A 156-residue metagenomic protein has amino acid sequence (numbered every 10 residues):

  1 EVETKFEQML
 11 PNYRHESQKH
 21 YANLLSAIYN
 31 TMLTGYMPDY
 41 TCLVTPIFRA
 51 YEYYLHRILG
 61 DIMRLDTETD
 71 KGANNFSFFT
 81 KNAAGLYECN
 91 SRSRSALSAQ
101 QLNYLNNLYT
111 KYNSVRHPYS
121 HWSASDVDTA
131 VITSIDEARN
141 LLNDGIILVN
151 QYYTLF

Functional and structural regions predicted by a protein language model:
E1, Y13, V44, F48 (+5 more regions): Intrinsic-disorder-associated interaction segments
E1-C42, T154: Charged alpha-helical initiation segments
V2-M9, N23, I58, I62 (+4 more regions): Charge-rich, solvent-exposed alpha-helical interaction surfaces
A22-Y29, R49, Y53, T110-H117: Generic structural signal for well-ordered, non-membrane alpha-helices
M32-Y36, L59, M63, A124 (+1 more regions): Short, flexible helix-adjacent loops and helix caps
M37-M63: Short, hydrophobic, well-ordered secondary-structure elements
I58-N106, S114: Flexible secondary-structure boundary motifs
S98-F156: Charge-enriched, short contiguous segments at helix-coil
